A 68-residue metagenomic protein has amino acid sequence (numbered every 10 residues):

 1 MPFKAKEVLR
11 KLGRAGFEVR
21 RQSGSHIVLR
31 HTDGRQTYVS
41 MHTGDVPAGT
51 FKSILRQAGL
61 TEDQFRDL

Functional and structural regions predicted by a protein language model:
M1-R21, H26-L68: Basic nucleic-acid-binding interfaces
